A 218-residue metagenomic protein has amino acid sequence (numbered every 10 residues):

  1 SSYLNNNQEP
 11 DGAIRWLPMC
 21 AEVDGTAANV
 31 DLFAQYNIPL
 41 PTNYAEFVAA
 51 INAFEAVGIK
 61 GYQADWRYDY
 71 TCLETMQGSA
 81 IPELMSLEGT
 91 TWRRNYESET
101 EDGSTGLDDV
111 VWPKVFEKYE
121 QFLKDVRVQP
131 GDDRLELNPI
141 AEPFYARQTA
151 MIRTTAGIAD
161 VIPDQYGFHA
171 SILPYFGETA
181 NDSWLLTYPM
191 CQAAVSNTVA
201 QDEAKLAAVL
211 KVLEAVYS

Functional and structural regions predicted by a protein language model:
S1-D24, P39, V48, T75 (+1 more regions): Hinge/lid segment of periplasmic solute-binding proteins
S1-S2, D31-T42, E142-P143, A150-M151 (+1 more regions): Extracytoplasmic "Venus flytrap"/periplasmic binding protein-like
A13, Q35-P39, E120-E136, Q148 (+1 more regions): A local structural motif
Y36, D164-S218: Extracytoplasmic/periplasmic substrate-recognition and gating elements
Y44-V48, G131-Y145: Short helix-initiation/N-cap motifs at beta->coil->alpha
I51, R94-D133: Glycine-centered hinge/linker elements that transmit conformational signals in sensory and ligand-binding systems
G58-G61, Y145-T154, F168: Alpha-to-beta junction loops
L137, T154-A159, P189-C191: Beta->alpha turn/N-cap motifs
